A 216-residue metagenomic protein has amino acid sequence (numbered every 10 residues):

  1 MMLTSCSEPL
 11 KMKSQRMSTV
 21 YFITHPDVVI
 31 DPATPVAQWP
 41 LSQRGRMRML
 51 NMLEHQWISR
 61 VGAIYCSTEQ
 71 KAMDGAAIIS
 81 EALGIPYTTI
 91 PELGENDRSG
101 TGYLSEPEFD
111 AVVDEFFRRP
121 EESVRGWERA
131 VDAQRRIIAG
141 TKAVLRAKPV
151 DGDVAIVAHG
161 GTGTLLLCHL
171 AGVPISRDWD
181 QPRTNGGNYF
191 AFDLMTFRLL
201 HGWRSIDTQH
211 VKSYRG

Functional and structural regions predicted by a protein language model:
L3, S18-P86, V131: Active-site-proximal alpha-helix that buttresses catalytic centers in soluble enzyme cores
L3-S18, I85-T89, G94-P107, V150-G152 (+1 more regions): Acidic, low-complexity terminal tails and accessory targeting/binding regions of phosphate-metabolizing enzymes
V20, G152-G160: Generic beta-sheet signal
D27, G160-G161: Alpha-helix/helix-capping structural signal
P40, E81-I138, R204, G216: Phosphate-handling substructures
L50-E54, I138-R146: Generic structural signal for well-ordered alpha-helical scaffold segments
W57-R60, V144-G152: Glycine-rich phosphate-binding loop signature in dinucleotide/nucleotide-binding domains
C66-S67, R135, V157-A158: Short beta-strand scaffold positions
